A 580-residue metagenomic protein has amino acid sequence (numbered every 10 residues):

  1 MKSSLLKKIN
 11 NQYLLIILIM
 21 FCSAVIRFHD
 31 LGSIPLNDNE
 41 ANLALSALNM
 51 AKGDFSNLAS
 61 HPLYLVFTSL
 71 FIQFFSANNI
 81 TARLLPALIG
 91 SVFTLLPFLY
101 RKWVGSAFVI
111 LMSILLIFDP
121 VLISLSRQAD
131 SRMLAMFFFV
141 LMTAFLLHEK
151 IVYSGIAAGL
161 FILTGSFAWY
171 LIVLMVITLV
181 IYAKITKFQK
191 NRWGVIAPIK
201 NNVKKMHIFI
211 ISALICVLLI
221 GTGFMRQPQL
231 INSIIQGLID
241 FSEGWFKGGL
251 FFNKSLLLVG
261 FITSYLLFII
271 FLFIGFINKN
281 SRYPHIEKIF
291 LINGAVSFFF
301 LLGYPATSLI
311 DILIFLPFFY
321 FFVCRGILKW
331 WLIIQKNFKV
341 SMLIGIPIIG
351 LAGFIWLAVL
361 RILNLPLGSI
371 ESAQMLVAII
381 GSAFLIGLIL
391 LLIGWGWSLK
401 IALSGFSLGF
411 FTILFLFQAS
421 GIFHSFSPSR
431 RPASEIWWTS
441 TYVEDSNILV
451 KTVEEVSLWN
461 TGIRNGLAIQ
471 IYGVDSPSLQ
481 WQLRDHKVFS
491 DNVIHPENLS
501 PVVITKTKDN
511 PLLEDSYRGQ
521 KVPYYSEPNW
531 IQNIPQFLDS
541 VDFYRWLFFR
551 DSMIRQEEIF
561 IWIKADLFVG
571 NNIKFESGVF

Functional and structural regions predicted by a protein language model:
M1-I26, K184, A197-I215: Start-transfer (signal-anchor) and selected internal transmembrane alpha helices of multi-pass inner/ER membrane
F28-S33, F74-R83, I114-M133, L163 (+1 more regions): Aromatic- and kink-enriched transmembrane "portal" helix at the membrane-lumen/periplasm boundary that abuts
H29-D38, A51-S69, Q73-R83: Membrane-proximal lumenal/periplasmic loop motifs of glycosylation machinery
N42-D54, V66, F74, S124 (+5 more regions): Transmembrane-lumen/periplasm boundary regions of multi-pass, lipid-linked membrane glycan transferases
L48-A51, V92-F98, I114-D119, L134-Y153 (+2 more regions): Specific aromatic-rich, kink-prone transmembrane helix
N78-I80, V104-I110, H148-Y153, H285-I286: Membrane-helix interface segments
L84-G105: Transmembrane-helix motifs of polytopic, lipid-linked glycan transferases
S154, F415-E497, V502-T505: Short periplasmic/luminal acceptor-recognition loop of GT-C membrane glycosyltransferases, typified by
